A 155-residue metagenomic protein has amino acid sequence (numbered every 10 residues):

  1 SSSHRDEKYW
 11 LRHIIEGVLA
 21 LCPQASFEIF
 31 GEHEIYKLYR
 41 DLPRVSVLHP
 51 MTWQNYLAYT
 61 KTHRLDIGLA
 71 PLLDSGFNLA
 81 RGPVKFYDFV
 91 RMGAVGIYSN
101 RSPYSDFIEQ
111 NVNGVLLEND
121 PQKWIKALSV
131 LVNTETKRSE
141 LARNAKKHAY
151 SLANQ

Functional and structural regions predicted by a protein language model:
S1-T62: Conserved catalytic-core segment of nucleotide-activated headgroup transferases in glycan assembly
S2-S3, R81, A149-Y150: Glycosyltransferase donor-binding loop in the core domain
D6, M51, V84, N119 (+2 more regions): Residue-level signal for the nucleotide or nucleotide-sugar donor/cofactor binding architecture
D6-Y9, W53-Q54, A58-R91, I97-D106: Nucleotide-sugar-dependent
I29, Y98-S99, L116: Hydrophobic residues in well-ordered beta-strands that form the structural core
Y59, A127-V130, H148: CheY-like receiver
I108-Q122, V130-E135: Conserved acidic donor-binding segment of nucleotide-sugar-dependent glycosyltransferases
N119, T136-Q155: A charged, aromatic-enriched C-terminal amphipathic alpha-helix characteristic of glycosyltransferases across folds
